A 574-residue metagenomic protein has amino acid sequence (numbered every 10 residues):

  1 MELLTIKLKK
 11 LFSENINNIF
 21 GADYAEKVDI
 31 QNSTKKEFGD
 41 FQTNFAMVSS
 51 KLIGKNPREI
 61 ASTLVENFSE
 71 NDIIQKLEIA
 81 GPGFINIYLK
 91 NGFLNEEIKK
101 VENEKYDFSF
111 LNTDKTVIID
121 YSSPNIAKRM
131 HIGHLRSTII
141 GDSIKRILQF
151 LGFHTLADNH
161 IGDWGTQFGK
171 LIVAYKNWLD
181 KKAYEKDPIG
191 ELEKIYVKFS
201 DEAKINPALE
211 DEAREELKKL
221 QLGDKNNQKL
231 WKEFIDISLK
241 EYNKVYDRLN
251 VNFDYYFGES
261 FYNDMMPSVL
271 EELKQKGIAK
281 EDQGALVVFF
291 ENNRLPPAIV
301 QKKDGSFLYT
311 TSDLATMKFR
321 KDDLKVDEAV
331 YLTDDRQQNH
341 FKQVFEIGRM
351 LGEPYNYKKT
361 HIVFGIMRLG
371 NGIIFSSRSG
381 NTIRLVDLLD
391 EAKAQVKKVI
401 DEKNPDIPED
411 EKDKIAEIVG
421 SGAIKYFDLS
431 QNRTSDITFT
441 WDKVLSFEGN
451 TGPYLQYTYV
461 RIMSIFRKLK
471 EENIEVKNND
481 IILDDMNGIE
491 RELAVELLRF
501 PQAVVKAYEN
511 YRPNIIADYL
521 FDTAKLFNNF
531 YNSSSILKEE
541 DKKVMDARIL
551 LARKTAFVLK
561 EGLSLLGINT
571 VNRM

Functional and structural regions predicted by a protein language model:
M1-N95, Y106, L111-M574: Non-catalytic interaction-recognition regions
E96-V101: Short, charged, solvent-exposed linker or helix-capping segments at domain edges/interfaces that act as flexible hinges
